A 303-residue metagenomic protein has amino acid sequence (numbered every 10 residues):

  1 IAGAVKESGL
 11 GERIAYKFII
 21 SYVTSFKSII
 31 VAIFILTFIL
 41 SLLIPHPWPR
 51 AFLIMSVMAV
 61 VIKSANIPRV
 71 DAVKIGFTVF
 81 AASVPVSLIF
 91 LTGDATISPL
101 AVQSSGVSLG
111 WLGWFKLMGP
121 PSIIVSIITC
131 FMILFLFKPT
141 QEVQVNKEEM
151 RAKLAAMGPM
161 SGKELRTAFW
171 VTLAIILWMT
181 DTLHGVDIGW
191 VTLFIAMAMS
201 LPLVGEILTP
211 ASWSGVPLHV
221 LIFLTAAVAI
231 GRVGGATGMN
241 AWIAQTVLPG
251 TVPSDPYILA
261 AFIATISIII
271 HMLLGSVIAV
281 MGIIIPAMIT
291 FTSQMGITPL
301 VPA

Functional and structural regions predicted by a protein language model:
I1-G9, F34-L43, P210-Q245, P256-I269 (+1 more regions): Core transmembrane alpha-helical segments of multi-pass membrane transporters/permeases
R13-V23, V60-K63, G113, A155-A156 (+3 more regions): Short amphipathic alpha-helical coupling elements at transmembrane boundaries
I19-L88, T96-G106, S276-A303: Hydrophobic transmembrane alpha-helices that form the pore/transport pathway of multi-pass ion and small-solute
T24, P47-R50, I67-P99, S104-P159 (+1 more regions): Juxtamembrane and boundary regions of transmembrane helices in multi-pass small-molecule transporters and channels
K27-I35, G76, F115-G119, A168-T172 (+4 more regions): Hydrophobic alpha-helical transmembrane segments
F38-L42, I175-M179, M197, L201 (+2 more regions): Alpha-helical transmembrane segments of multipass membrane proteins
R50-L53, P121, D187-A196, P249-I258 (+1 more regions): Structural signature of hydrophobic alpha-helical transmembrane segments
G113-Q245: Hydrophobic transmembrane alpha-helices of multi-pass small-molecule transporters
